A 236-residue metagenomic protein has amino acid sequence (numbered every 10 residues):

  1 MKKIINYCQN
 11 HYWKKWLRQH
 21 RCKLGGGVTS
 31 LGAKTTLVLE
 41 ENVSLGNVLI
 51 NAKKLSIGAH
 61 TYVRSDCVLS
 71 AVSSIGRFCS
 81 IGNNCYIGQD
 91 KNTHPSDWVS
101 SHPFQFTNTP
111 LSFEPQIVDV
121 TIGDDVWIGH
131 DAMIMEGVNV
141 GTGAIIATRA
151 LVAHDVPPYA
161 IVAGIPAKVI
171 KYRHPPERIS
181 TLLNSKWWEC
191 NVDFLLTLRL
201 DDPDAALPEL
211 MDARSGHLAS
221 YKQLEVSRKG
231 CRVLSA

Functional and structural regions predicted by a protein language model:
M1-A33: Membrane-proximal basic amphipathic "stem/tether" segments
K2-C8, V28, S100-I134, P166-A236: C-terminal segments of enzyme domains that contribute to small-molecule binding surfaces
R21-T29, T35-L39, S44-V138, R173: Flexible, glycine/small-residue-enriched loop-and-beta-strand segment within the central core of proteins
Y62, W127, I145, I161-V162: Short-chain dehydrogenase/reductase
H130, T148, P158: Catalytic-loop Lys-Pro-X-Asn motif of eukaryotic-like protein kinases
G141-A144, P157-Y159: Conserved catalytic segment of ABC-fold P-loop ATPases
A144-A147, L151: A generic "structured core" feature
P158, A163-P166: Acidic, glycine-centered active-site loop in nucleotide-sugar glycosyltransferases
